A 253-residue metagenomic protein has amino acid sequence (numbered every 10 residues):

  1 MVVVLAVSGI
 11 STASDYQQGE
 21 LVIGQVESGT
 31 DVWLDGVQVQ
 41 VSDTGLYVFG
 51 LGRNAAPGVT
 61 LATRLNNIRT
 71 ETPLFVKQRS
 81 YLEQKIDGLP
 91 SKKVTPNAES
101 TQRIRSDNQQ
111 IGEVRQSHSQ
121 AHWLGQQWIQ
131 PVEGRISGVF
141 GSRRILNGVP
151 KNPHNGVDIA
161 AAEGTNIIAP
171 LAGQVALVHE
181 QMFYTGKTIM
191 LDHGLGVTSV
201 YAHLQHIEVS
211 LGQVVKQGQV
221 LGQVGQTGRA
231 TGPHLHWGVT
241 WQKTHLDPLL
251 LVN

Functional and structural regions predicted by a protein language model:
M1, I10-S11, G141: Cleavable N-terminal signal peptides
V7-S80: Cationic-aromatic interfacial patches
Q17-G19, E27, T44, A56-G58 (+6 more regions): Extracytoplasmic
P73-T185: Surface-exposed, glycine-biased beta-strand/turn segments
N166-L177, V209-V224: Short, well-structured beta-strand-loop connectors
P170-Q205, P233: Zn2+-dependent peptidoglycan hydrolase active-site motif and core
E180, H206-V209, Q226-R229: Short, conserved catalytic or interaction motifs in soluble domains
K187-H193, V197, Q213-N253: Conserved, short, structured surface segments that act as functional micro-motifs
